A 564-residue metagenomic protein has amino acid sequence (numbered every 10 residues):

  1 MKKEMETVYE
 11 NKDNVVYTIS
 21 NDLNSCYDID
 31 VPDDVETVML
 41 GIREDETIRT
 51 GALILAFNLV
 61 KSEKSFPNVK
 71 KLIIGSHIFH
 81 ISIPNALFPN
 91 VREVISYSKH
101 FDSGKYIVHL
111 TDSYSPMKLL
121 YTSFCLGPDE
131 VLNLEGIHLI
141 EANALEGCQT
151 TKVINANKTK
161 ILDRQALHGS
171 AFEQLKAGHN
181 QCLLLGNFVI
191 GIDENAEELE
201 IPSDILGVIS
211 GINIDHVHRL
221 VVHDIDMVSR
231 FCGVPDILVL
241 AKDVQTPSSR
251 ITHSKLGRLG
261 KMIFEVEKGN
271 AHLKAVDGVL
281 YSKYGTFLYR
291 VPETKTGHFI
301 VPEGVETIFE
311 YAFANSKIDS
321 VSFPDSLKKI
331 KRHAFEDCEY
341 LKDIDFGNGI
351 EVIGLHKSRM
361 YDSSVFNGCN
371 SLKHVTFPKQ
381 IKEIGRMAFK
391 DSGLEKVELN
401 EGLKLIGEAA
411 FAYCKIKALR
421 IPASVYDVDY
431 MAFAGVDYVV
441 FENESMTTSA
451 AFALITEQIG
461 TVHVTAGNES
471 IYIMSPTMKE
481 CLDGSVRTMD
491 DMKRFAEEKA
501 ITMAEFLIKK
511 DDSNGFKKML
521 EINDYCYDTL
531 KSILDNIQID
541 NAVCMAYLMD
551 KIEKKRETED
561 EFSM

Functional and structural regions predicted by a protein language model:
M1-L139, E146-D163, S170-L185, D193-T307 (+9 more regions): Structural signature of tandem-repeat unit edges
L507, N536-I537: Ankyrin-repeat helical register
G515-K517, V543-M549: Ankyrin repeat structural motif
K551-K555: Short, amphipathic alpha-helical interaction segments positioned at domain boundaries
F562-M564: Non-Sec secretion/translocation targeting segments of pathogen effectors
